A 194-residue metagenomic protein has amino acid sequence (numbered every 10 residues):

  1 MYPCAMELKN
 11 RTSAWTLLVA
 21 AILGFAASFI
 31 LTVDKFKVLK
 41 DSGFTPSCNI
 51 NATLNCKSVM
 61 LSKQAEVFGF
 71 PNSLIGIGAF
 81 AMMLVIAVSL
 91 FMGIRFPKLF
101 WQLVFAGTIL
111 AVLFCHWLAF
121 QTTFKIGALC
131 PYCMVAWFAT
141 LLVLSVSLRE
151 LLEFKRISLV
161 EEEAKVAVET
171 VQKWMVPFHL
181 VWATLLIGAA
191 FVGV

Functional and structural regions predicted by a protein language model:
C4-K9, F154-K173: Membrane-interfacial, low-structure loops and terminal tails that flank and connect transmembrane helices in multi-pass
A21, G78-L84, A136-F154, W182-A183: Hydrophobic cores of alpha-helical transmembrane segments in multi-pass inner/ER membrane proteins, independent
G24-L31, F80-M83, F100-T122: Small-polar-interrupted transmembrane alpha-helices in polytopic inner-membrane proteins
F36-P71: Extracytosolic (periplasmic/ER-lumenal) interhelical loops and adjacent juxtamembrane/interface segments of multi-pass
M60-M82, L129-L141: Membrane-interface loop-to-helix entry segments
F70-G93, I109-L110, F114: Hydrophobic alpha-helical transmembrane segments
A119-P131: Membrane-interface helix caps and helix-loop-helix hairpins in membrane proteins
I187-V194: Juxtamembrane boundary at the C-terminal end of a transmembrane helix
